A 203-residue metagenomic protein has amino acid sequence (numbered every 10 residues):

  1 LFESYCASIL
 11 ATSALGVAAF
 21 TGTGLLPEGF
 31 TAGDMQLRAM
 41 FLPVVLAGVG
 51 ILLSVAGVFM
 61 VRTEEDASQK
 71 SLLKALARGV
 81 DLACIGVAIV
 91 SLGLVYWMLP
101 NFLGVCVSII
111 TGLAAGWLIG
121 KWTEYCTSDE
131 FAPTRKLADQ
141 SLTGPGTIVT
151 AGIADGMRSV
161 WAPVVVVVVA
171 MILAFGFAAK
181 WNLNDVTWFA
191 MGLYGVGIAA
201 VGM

Functional and structural regions predicted by a protein language model:
L1-M203: Hydrophobic packing and interface segments
